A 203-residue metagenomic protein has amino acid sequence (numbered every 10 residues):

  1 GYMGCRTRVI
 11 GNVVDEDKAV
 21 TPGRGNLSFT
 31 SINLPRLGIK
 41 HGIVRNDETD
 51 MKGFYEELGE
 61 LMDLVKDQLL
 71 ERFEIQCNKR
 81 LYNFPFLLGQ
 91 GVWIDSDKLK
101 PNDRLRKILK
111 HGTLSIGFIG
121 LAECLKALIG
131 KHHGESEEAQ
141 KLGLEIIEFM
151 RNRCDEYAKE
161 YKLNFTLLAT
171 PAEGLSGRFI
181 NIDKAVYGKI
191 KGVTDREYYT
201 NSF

Functional and structural regions predicted by a protein language model:
G1-K110, K131-H132, S136-F203: Conserved catalytic cores of very large enzyme subunits
L114-A127, E148: Contiguous, well-ordered alpha-helical segments that form the cores/surfaces of helical PPI scaffolds
